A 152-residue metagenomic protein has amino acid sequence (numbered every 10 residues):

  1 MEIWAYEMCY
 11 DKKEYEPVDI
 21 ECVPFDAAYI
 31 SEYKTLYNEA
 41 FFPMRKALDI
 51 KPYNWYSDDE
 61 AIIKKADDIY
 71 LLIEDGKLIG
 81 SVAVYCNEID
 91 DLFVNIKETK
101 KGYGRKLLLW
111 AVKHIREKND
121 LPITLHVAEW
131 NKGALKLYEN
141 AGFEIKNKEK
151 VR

Functional and structural regions predicted by a protein language model:
M1-D19, R152: Acyl-donor-binding surface of acyltransferase catalytic domains
E21-T35: A short beta-loop-alpha structural element at the N-terminal edge of CoA-dependent acyl/N-acetyltransferase catalytic
N38-E60: Conserved GNAT-fold acetyl-CoA-binding loop/helix
D59-L71, E88: A short helix-loop-beta-strand connector motif used in the catalytic cores of GNAT acetyltransferases and, in some
L71, G76-F93: Conserved beta-strand in the GNAT
E98, G102-W110: Conserved acetyl-CoA pyrophosphate-binding loop and the N-cap/start of the following alpha-helix in GNAT-like
I115-H126: Conserved GNAT acetyl-CoA-binding A-motif
L125-L135, V151-R152: Conserved beta-strand-loop-alpha-helix junction that forms the acyl-donor binding cleft
